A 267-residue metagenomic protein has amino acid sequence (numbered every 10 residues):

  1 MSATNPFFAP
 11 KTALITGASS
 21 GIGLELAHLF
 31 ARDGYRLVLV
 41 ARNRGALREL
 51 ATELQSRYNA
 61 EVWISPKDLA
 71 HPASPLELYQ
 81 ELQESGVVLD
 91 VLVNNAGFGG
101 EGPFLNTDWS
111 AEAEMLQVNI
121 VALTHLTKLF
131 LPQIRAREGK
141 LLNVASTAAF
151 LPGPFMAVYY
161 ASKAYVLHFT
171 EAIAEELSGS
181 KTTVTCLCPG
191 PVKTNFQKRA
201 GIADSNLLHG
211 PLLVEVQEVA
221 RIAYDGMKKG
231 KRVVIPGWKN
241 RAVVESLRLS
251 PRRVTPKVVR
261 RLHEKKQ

Functional and structural regions predicted by a protein language model:
S19-G21: Conserved glycine-rich cofactor-binding loop
D33-L50: Conserved glycine-rich Rossmann-like NAD(P)H-binding loop of the short-chain dehydrogenase/reductase
R44-G45, P66-E77, W109: The beta1-alpha1 cofactor-binding region of Rossmann-like NAD(H)/NADP(H)-dependent oxidoreductases
P103-E114: Substrate-binding pocket helix/loop in short-chain dehydrogenase/reductase
T127, S162: Active-site helix of classical SDR
S146: Residue(s) in the substrate-gating loop at a strand-loop-helix junction that position the organic substrate next
C186, L207-V243: C-terminal helical subdomain
